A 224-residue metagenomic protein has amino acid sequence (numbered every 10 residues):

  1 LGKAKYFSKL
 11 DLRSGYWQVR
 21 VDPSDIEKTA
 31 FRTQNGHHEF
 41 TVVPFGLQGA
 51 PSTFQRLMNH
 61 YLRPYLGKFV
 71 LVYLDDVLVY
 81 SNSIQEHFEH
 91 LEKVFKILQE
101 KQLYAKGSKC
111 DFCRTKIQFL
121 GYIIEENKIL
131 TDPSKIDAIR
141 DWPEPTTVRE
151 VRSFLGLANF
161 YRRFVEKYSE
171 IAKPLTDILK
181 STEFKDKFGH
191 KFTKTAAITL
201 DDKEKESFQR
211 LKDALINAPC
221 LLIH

Functional and structural regions predicted by a protein language model:
L1-K5, L57-P64, Q102, A158-Y161: Metal-dependent nuclease catalytic cores in nucleic-acid-processing enzymes, especially RNase H-like/related
G2, G49, K68, Y73 (+2 more regions): C-terminal reverse transcriptase regions that engage the nucleic-acid substrate
K5-K9, Y16, K28-A30, H37-V42 (+8 more regions): Beta-strand-rich binding-surface signature of beta-sandwich/beta-barrel folds used to engage anionic ligands
K5-Y61, F119, I178-T182, K191-A196 (+1 more regions): Conserved polymerase palm-domain catalytic core
L10-V19, L47, D76, S81-N82 (+4 more regions): Residues immediately flanking
G15-W17, Y80-S81, H87, Y161 (+2 more regions): Flexible loop/turn segments at secondary-structure boundaries
P51-F88, F164-Y168, C220: Active-site palm subdomain of RNA-directed nucleic acid polymerases
R56, H60, K93-K96, D213: Generic recognition of well-ordered alpha-helical segments within structured catalytic/regulatory domains
